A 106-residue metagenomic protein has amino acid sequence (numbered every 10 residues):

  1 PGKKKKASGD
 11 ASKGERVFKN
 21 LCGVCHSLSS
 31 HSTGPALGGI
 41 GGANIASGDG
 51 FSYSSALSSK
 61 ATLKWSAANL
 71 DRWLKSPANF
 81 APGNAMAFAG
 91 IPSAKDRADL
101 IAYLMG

Functional and structural regions predicted by a protein language model:
P1-F18: Electrostatic cytochrome c docking/interface patches
K4, R16, G48-D49, N79: Generic signal for short, ordered secondary-structure residues within or immediately flanking folded domains
A11, E15, S27, H31-A67 (+1 more regions): Gly/Gly-Pro-rich "capping" loops immediately C-terminal to redox-active cysteine motifs in periplasmic/lumenal
G14, F18-L28, L100-L104: The canonical Cys-X-X-Cys-His
V24, H31, N79-F80: A general structural signal for well-ordered secondary-structure junctions
S66-G106: C-terminal capping alpha-helices of c-type cytochrome domains
